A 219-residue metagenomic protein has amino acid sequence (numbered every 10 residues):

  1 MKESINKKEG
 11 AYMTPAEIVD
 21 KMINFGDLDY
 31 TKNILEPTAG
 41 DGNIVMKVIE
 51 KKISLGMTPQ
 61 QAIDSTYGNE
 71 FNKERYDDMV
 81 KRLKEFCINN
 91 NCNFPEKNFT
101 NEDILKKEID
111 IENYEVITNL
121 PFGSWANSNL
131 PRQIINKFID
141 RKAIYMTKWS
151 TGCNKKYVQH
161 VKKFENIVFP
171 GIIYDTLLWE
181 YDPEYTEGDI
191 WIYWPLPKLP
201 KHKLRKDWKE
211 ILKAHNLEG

Functional and structural regions predicted by a protein language model:
M1-G219: Class I S-adenosyl-L-methionine-dependent methyltransferase catalytic core
